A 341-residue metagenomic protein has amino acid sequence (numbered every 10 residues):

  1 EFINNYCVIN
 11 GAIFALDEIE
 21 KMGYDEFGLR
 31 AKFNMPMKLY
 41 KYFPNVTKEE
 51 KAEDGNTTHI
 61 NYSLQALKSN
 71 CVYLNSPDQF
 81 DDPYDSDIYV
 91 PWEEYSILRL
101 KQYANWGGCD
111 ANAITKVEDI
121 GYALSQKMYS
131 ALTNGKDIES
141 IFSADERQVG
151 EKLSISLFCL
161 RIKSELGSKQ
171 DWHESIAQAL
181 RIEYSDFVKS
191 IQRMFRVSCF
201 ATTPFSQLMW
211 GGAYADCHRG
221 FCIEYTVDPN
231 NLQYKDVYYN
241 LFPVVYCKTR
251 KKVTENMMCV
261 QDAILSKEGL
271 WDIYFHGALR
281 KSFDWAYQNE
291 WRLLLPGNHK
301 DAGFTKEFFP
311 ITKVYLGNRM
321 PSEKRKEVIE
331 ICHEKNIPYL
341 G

Functional and structural regions predicted by a protein language model:
E1-G341: Partner-binding and oligomerization surfaces adjacent to conserved cores of proteins that assemble macromolecular
